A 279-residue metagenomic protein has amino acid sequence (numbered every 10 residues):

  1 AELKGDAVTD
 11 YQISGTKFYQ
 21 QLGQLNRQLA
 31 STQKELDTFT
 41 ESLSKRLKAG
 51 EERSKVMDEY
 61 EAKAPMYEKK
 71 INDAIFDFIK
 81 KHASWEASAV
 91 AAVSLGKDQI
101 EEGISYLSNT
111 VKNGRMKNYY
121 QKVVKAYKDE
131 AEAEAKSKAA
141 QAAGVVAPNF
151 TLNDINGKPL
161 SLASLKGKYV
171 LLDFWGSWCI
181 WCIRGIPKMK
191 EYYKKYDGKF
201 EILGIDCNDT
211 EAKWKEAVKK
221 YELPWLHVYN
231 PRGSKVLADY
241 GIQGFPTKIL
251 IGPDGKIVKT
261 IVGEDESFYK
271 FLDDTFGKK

Functional and structural regions predicted by a protein language model:
A1-K70: A non-transmembrane, solvent-exposed segment enriched in polar/low-complexity residues
Y11, L160-S161, V258: Generic structural signal for well-ordered beta-strand positions
A83-S94: Amphipathic alpha-helical repeat scaffolds of TPR domains
E101-N153, A163-K168, A212, E216-K219: N-proximal helix/coil linker or "cap" segments that precede and/or mark the start of modular domains
K166-G167, F174-E191: Conserved redox-active cysteine motifs that mediate thiol-disulfide chemistry, especially di-cysteine Cys-X(1-2)-Cys
Y169-V170, P246: Alpha/beta-hydrolase fold active-site loops
I183-Y221, R232-D239, F271: Structural microenvironment flanking redox-active thiols in thiol-disulfide oxidoreductases
Y221-L223, N230-G277: Thiol/disulfide oxidoreductase modules built on the thioredoxin-like
